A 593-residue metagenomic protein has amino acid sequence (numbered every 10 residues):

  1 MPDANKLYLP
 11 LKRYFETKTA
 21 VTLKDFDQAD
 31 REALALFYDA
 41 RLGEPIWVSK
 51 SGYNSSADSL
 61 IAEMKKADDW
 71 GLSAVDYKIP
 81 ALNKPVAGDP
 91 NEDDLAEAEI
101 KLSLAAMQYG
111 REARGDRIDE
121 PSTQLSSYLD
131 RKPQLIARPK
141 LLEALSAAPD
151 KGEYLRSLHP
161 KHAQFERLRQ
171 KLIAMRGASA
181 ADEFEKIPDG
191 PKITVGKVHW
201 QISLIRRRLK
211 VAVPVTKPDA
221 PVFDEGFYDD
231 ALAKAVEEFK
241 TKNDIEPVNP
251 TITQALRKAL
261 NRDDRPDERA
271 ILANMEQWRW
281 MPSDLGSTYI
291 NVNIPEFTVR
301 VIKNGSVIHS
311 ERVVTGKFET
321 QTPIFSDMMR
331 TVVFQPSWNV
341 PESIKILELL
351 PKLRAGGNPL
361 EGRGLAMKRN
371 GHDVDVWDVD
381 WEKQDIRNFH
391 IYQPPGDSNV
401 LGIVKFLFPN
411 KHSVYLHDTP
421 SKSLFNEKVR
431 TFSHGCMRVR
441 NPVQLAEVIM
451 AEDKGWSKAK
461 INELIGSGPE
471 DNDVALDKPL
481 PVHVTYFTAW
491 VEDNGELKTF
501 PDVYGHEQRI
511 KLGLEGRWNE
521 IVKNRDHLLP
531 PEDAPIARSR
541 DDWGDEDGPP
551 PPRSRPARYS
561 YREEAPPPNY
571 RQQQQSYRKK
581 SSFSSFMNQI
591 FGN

Functional and structural regions predicted by a protein language model:
M1-Q134: Cationic-aromatic interfacial patches
M1-Q28, I100, L104-Q108, S127-K132 (+1 more regions): Well-ordered beta-sheet/strand-loop patches within structured domains
